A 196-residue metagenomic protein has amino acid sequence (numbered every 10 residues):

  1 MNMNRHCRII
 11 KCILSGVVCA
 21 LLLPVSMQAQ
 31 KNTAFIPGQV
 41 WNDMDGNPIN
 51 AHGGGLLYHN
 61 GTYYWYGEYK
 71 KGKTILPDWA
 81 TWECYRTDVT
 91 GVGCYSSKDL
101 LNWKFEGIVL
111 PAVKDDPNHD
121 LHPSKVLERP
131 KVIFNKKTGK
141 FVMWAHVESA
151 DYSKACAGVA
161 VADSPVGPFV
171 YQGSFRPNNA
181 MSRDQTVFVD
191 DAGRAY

Functional and structural regions predicted by a protein language model:
M1, A20, R194: Phosphate/oxyanion-binding loops and surfaces in catalytic or ligand/nucleic-acid-binding neighborhoods
M1-I10: N-terminal secretory signal peptides that target proteins for export/translocation
M3, V25-M27: Intrinsic low-complexity/disordered segments
C12-P24: Bacterial N-terminal signal peptides
A29-Y196: Carbohydrate-active catalytic/glycan-binding domains of CAZyme proteins, especially the secreted or lumenal ectodomains
